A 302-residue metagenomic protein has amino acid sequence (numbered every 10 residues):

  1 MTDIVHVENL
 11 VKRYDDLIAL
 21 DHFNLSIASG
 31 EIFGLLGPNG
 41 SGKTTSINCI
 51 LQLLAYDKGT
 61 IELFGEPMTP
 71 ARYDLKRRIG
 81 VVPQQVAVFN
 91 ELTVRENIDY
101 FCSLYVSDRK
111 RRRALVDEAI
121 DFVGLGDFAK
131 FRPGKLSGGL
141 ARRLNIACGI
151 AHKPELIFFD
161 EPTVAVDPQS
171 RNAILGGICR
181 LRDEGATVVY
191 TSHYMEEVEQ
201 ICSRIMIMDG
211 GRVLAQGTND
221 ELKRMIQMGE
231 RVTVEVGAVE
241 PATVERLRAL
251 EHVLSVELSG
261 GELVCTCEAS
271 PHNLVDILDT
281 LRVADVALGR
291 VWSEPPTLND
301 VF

Functional and structural regions predicted by a protein language model:
G59-P67, D74-L75: Conserved ABC transporter NBD signature motif
E91, R132-G139: Conserved ABC ATPase signature
D99, S103, K110-F128: Conserved ABC ATPase "signature" region
K153: Conserved catalytic motifs of ABC-family nucleotide-binding domains
I157-D160: Catalytic Walker B motif of ABC-type/P-loop ATPase nucleotide-binding domains
L175-E268: ABC transporter nucleotide-binding domain
